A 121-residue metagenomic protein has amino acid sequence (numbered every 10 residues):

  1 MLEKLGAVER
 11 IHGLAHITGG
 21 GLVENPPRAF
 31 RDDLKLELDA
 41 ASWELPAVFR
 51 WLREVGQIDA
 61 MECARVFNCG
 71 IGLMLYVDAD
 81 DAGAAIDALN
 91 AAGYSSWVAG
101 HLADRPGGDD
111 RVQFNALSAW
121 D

Functional and structural regions predicted by a protein language model:
M1-D121: Glycine-/charge-enriched secondary-structure boundary and capping motifs
